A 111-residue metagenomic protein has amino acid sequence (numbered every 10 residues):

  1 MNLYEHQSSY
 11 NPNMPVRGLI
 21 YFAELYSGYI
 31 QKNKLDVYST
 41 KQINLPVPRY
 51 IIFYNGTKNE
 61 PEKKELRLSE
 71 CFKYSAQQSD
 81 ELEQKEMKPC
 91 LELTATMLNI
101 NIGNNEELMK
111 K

Functional and structural regions predicted by a protein language model:
M1-K111: Conserved single-residue anchors adjacent to enzymatic active/cofactor-binding motifs
